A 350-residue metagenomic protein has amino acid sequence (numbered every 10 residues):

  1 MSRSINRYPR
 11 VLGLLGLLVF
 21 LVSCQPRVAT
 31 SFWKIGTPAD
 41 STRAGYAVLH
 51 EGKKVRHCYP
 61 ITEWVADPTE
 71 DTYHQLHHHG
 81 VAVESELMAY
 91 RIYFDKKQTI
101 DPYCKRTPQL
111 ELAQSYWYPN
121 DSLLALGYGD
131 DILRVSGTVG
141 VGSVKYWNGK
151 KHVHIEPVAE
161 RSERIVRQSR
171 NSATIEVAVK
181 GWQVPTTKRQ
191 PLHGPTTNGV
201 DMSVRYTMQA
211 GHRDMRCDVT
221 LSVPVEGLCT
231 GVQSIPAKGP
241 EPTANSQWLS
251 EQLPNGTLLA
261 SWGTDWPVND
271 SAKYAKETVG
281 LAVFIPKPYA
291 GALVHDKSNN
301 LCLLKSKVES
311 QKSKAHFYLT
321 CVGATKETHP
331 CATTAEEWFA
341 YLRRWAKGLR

Functional and structural regions predicted by a protein language model:
M1-Y8: N-terminal secretory signal peptides that target proteins for export/translocation
V22-S23: C-terminal motif of bacterial Sec signal peptides marking the signal peptidase cleavage site
R27-E156: Solvent-exposed N-terminal domain segments of exported/luminal and surface proteins
E63-W64, E70, E277-R350: Beta-strand-rich recognition/accessory modules
A125, G129-G211: Extended, loop-rich substrate-binding clefts of extracytoplasmic carbohydrate-active enzymes
R164-N171, A210-H212, L221-G227, V308-K314: A short, structured loop/turn motif at beta-sheet edges
M202-W248: Acidic (Asp/Glu-rich), glycine- and aromatic
C229-A290: Polysaccharide-binding surfaces and accessory modules of carbohydrate-active proteins
